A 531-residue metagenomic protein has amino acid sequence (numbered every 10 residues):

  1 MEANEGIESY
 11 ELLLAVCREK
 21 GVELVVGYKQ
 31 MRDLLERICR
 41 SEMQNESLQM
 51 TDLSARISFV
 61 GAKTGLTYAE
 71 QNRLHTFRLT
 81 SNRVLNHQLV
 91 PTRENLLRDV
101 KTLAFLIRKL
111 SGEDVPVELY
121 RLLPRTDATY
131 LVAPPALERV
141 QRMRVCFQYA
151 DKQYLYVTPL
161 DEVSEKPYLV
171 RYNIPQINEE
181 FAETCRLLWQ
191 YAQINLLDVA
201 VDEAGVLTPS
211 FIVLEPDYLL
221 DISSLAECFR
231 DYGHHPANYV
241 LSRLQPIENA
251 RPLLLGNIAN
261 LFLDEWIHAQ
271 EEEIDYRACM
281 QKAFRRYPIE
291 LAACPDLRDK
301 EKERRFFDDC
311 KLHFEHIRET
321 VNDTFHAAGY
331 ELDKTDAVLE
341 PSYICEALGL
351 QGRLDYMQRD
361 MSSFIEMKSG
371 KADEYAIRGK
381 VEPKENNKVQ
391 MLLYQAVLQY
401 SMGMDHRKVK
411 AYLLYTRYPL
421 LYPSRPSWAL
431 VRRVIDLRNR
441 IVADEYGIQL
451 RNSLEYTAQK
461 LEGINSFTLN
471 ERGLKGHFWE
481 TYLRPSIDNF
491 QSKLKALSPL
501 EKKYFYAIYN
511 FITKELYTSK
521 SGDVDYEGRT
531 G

Functional and structural regions predicted by a protein language model:
M1-L123: Amphipathic alpha-helical interface elements
R18-K29, E227, Q245-G256, V381-E385: Structural motif
K29, D33, I258, V389-V397: Short amphipathic alpha-helical face segments that pack within enzyme cores and frequently flank/anchor catalytic
D114-V163, E455-G531: Accessory interdomain/linker segments of ATP-dependent helicases and helicase-like nucleic-acid enzymes that mediate
P134-P135, M143-C146, L169-P295: Charged, glycine-rich intrinsically disordered N-terminal tails and low-complexity linkers that flank
P159-W189, K334-N439: Mg2+/Mn2+-dependent nuclease catalytic core
F262-L339, N489, K503, I508-Y517 (+1 more regions): A non-catalytic, helix-rich entry segment at domain boundaries
L437-F467: Polybasic (Lys/Arg-rich)
